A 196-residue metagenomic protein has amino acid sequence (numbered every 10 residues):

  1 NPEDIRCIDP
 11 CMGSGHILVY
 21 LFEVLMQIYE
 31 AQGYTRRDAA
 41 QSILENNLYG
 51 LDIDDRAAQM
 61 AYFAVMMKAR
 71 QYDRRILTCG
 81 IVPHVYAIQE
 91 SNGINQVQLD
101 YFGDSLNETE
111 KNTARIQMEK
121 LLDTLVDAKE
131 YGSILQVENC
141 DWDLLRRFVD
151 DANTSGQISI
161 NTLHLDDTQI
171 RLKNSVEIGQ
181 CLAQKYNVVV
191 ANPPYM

Functional and structural regions predicted by a protein language model:
N1-M196: SAM-dependent methyltransferase catalytic region
